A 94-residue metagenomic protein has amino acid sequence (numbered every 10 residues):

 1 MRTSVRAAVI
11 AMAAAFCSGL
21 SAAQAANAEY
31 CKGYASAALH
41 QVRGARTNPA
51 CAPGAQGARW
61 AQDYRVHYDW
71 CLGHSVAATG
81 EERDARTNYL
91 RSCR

Functional and structural regions predicted by a protein language model:
M1-V9, S18: Bacterial N-terminal signal peptides that target proteins for export
A15-A23: C-terminal segment of classical bacterial N-terminal signal peptides
A25-R94: Post-signal/leader-peptide non-cytosolic segments of secretory proteins
